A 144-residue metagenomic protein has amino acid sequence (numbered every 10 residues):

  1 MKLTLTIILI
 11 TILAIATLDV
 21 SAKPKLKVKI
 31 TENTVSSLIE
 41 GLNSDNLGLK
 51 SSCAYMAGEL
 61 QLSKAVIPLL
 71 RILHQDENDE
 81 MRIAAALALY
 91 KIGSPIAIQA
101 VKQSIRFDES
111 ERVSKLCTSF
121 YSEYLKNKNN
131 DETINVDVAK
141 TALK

Functional and structural regions predicted by a protein language model:
M1-I7: Positively charged n-region of N-terminal signal peptides that target proteins for export
I7-A16: Bacterial N-terminal signal peptides
K27-G41, L62-H74, S94-R106, K128-A139: Amphipathic alpha-helical scaffolding segments comprising HEAT/armadillo-like alpha-solenoid repeats
D45-N46, E77-N78, E109-S110: Short inter-helical turns and helix N-cap capping residues of alpha-solenoid HEAT/ARM repeat scaffolds
Q61, L89, G93, Y121-L125: Alpha-solenoid repeat junctions
L116-K144: Terminal, low-structured helical/coil segments at or just beyond the last alpha-helical repeat
